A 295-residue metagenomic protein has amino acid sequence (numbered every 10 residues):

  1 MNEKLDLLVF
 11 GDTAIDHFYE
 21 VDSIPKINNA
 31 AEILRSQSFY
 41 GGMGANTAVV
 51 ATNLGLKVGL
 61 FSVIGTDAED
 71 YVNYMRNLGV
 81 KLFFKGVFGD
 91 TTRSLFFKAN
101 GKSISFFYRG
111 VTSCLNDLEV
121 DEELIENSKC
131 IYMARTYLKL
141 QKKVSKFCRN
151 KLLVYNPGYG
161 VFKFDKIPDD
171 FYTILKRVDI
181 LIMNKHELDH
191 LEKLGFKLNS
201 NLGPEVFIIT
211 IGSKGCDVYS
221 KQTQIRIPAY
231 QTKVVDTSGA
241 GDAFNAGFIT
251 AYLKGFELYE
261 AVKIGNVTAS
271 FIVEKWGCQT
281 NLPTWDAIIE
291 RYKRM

Functional and structural regions predicted by a protein language model:
M1-L8, L194-M295: Conserved phosphate-binding/catalytic region of the ribokinase-like
M1-T13, N73-K85, F97-R226, A287: Ribokinase/PfkB-type carbohydrate-kinase core domain
K4-L7, I27-R93, D286, R291-M295: Substrate-binding N-lobe of the ribokinase-like
D16-E20: Short N-terminal binding/cap micro-motifs at the start of the first secondary-structure element
P25-R35, T223-T232: Glycine/charged-rich beta-loop-alpha catalytic/anionic-binding loops adjacent to active sites
R35-G42, D90, D169, V235 (+2 more regions): Residues at secondary-structure transition points
A45-V49, E126, Y259, K263 (+1 more regions): A broad detector of short, well-ordered amphipathic alpha-helices that serve as recognition/interaction surfaces
